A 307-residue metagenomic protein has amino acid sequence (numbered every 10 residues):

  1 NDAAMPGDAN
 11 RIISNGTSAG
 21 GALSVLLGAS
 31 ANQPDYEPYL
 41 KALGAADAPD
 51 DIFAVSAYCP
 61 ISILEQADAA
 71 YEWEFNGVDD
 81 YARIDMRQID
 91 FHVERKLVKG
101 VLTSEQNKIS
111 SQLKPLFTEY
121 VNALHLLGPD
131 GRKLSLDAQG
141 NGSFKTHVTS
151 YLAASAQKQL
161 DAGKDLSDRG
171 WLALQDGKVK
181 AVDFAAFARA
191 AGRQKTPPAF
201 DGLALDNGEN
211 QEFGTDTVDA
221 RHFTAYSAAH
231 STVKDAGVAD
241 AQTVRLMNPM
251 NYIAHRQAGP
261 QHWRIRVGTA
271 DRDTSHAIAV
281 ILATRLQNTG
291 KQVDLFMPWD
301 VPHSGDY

Functional and structural regions predicted by a protein language model:
N1, D8-N10, A190-Y307: C-terminal or late-domain output modules
D2-E74, V244: Primarily recognizes the serine-hydrolase "nucleophile elbow" in alpha/beta-hydrolase and SGNH/GDSL folds
A9, A67-R87, F91-V93: Flexible, surface-exposed loop/gating regions in the mature catalytic domains of secreted/periplasmic hydrolases
I13, A48, F53-A54, C59-I63 (+5 more regions): Generic hydrophobic/packing signal
G28, W73-E74, Q175, A185-A188 (+2 more regions): Non-transmembrane alpha-helical segments in soluble domains of secreted/periplasmic/extracellular proteins
P38-L40, D79-I84, N288-Q292: Glycine-rich loops and low-complexity Gly/Arg-rich segments that provide flexible linkers or classic glycine-based
Y58, A67-F75, K99-L172, H262-D271 (+2 more regions): C-terminal catalytic histidine-bearing segment of alpha/beta-hydrolase fold enzymes
H125-L246: Long, low-complexity, polar/charged, intrinsically disordered or flexibly structured peripheral segments
